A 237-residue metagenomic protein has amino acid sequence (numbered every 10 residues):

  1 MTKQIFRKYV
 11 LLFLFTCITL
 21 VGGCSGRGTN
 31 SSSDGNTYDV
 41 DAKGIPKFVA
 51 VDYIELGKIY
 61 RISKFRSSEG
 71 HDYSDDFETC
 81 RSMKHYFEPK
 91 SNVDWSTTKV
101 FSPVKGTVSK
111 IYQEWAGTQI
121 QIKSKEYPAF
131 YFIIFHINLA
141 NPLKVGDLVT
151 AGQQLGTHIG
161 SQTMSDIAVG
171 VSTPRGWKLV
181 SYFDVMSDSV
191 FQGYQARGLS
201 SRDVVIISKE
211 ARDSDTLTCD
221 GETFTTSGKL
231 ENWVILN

Functional and structural regions predicted by a protein language model:
T2-L11: Bacterial N-terminal signal peptides that target proteins for export
L20-G23: C-terminal motif of bacterial Sec signal peptides marking the signal peptidase cleavage site
G28-Q119, T150-A151, S201-N237: Surface-exposed, glycine-biased beta-strand/turn segments
T97, S102-P142, S165-A168: Zn2+-dependent peptidoglycan hydrolase active-site motif and core
Q119-I122, V149-T173: Short hydrophobic beta/alpha edge segments that flank linear recognition/processing sites
S172-D215: Short peripheral tails and domain-boundary helices/loops at the edges of structured domains
